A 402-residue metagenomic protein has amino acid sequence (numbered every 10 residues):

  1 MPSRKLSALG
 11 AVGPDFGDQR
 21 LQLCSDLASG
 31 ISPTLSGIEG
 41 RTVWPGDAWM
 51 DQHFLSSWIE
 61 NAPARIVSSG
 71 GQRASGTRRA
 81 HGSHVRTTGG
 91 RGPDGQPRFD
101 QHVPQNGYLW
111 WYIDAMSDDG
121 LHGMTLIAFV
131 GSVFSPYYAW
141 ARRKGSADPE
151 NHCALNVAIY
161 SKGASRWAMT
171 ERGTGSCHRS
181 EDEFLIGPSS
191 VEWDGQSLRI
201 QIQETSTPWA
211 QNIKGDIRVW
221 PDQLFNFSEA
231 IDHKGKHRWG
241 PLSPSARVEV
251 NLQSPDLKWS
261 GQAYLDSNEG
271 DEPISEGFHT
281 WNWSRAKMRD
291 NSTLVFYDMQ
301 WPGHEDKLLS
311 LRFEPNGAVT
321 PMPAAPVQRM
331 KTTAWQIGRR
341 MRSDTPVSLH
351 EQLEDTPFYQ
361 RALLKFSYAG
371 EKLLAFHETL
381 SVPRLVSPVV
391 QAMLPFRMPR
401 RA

Functional and structural regions predicted by a protein language model:
P2-V12: Low-complexity, glycine/proline/serine-enriched flexible coil segments that act as short hinges or interruptions within
P14-Q22, D26-S29: Residues flanking N-terminal targeting/processing segments that define the start of mature chains
D51-A402: Structured soluble/peripheral alpha/beta segments that form catalytic or ligand/cofactor-binding pockets
